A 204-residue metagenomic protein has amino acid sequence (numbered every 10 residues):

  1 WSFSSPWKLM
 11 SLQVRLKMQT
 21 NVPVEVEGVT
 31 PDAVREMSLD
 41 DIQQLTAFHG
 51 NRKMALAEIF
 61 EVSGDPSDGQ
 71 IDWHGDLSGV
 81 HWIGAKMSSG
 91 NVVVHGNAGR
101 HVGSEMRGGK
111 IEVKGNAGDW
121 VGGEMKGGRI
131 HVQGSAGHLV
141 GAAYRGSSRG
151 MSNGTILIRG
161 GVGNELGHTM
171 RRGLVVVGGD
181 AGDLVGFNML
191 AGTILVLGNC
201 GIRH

Functional and structural regions predicted by a protein language model:
F3-H204: Long, distal/terminal scaffolding or interaction modules with repetitive or compositionally biased sequence
